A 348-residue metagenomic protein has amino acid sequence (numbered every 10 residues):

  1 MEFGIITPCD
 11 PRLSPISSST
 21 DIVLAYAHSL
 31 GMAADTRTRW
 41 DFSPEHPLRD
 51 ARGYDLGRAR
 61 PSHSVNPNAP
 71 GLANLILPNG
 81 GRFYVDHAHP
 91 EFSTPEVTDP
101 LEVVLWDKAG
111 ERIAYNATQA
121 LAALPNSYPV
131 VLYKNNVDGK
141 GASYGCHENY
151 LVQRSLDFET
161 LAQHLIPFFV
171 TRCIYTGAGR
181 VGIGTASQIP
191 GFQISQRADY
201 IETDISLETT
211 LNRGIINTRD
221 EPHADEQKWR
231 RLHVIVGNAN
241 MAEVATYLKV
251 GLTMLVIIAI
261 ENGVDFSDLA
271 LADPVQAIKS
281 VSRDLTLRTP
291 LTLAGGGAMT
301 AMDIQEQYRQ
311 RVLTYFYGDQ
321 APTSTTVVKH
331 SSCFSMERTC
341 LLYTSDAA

Functional and structural regions predicted by a protein language model:
M1-Y133, I166-A178, I183, S206-I215 (+1 more regions): Terminal catalytic/cofactor-binding subdomain
Q119, Y128-Y200: Internal, well-ordered domain-core segments that constitute the primary functional module of diverse proteins
